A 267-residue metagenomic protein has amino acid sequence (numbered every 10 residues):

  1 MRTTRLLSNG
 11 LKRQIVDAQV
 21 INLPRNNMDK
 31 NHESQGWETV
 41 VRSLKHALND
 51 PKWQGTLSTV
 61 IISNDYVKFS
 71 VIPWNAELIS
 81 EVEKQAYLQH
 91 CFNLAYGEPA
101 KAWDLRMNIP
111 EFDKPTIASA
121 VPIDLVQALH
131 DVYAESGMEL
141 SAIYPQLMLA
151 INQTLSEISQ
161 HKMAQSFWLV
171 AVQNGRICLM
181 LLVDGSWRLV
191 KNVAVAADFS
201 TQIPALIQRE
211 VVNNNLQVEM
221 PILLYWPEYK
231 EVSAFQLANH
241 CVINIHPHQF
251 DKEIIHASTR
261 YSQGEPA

Functional and structural regions predicted by a protein language model:
M1-A267: Hydrophobic/aromatic-enriched cytosolic interaction surfaces used to assemble or bind macromolecules
